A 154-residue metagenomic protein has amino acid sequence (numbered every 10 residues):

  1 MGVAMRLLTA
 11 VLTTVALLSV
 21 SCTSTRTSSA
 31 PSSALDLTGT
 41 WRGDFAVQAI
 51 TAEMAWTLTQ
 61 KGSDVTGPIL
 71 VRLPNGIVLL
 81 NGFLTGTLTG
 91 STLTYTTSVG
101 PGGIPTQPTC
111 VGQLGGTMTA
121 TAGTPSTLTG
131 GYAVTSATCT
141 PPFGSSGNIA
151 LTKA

Functional and structural regions predicted by a protein language model:
M1-V11: Bacterial N-terminal signal peptides that target proteins for export
V15-A16, G103, Y132: Residue-level signal for mature regions of secreted extracellular proteins and peptides
L18-S21: C-terminal motif of bacterial Sec signal peptides marking the signal peptidase cleavage site
T23-R26: Bacterial signal peptide processing site
S33-T121, C139-A154: Central antiparallel beta-sheet cores of small beta-barrel/beta-sandwich binding domains
T124-T140: Low-complexity, intrinsically disordered Gly/Pro/Thr-rich segments
